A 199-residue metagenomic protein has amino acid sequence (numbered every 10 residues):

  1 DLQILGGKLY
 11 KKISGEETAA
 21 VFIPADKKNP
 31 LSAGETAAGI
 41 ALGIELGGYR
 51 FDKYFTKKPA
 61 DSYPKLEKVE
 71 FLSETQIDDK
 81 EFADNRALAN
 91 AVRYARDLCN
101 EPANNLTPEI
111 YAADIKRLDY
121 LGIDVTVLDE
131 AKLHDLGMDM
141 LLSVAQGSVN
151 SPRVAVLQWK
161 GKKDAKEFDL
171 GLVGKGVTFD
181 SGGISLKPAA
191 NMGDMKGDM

Functional and structural regions predicted by a protein language model:
D1-G176, S181, D194: Short amphipathic alpha-helical segment within the helicase RecA-like ATPase core that mediates nucleic-acid
L186-M199: Acidic/histidine-rich catalytic neighborhood of metal-dependent amide-processing enzymes
